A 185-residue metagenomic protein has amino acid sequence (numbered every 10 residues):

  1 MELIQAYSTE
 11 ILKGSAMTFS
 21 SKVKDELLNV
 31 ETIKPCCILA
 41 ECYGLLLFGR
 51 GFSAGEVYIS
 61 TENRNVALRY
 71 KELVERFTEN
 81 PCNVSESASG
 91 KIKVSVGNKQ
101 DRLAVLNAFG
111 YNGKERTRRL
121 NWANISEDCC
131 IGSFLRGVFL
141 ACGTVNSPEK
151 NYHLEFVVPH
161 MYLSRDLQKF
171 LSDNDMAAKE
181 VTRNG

Functional and structural regions predicted by a protein language model:
E2-A16: Short, Lys/Arg-enriched N-terminal segments with co-localized hydrophobic residues within the first ~10-30 amino acids
E10-L12, A54-E56, K91: Charged, low-complexity surface segments at secondary-structure and domain boundaries
A16-F77, S85, T117-F170, N174: Intein-associated homing endonuclease modules of the LAGLIDADG/DOD-type, together with closely related HINT-family
E79-N80, Y111, M176: Short aromatic/hydrophobic-glycine micro-motifs
N83-S87, S147, A178-R183: Short beta-strand
S89-R102, N184-G185: A generic structural motif
K99-G113: Ordered, amphipathic secondary-structure segments that act as subunit-interaction surfaces in large macromolecular
K169-M176, E180-G185: Hydrophobic secondary-structure block in the mid-to-C-terminal portion of proteins
